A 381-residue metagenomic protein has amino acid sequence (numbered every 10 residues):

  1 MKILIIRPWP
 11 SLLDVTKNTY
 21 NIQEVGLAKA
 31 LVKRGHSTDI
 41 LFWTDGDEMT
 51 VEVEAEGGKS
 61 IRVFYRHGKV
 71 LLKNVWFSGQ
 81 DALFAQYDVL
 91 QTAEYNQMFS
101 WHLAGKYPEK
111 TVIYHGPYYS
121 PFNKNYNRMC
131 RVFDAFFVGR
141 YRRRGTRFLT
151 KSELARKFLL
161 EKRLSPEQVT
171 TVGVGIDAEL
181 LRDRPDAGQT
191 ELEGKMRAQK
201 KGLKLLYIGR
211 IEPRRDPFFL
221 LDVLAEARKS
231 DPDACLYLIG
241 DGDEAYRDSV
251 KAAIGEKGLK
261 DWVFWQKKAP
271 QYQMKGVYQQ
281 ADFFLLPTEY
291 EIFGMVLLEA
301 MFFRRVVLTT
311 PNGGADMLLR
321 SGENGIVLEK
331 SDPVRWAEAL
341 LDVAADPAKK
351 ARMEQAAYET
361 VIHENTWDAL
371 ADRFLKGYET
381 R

Functional and structural regions predicted by a protein language model:
T19, Y119-R144: Nucleotide-sugar donor phosphate/pyrophosphate-binding loop at the beta->alpha transition of glycosyltransferases
L154, G175: Carbohydrate-associated surface elements
I208, C235-S249: Glycosyltransferase donor-sugar binding loop
D248-A269: Nucleotide-activated donor-binding/catalytic signature segment of Leloir-type glycosyltransferases, i.e., the conserved
K268-A269, G276-A281: Short alpha-helical donor nucleotide-sugar binding micro-motif in glycosyltransferases
E289: Aromatic "clamp/platform" in nucleotide-sugar-dependent glycosyltransferases that forms part of the donor/acceptor
V306-T309: Short hydrophobic beta-strand element within catalytic cores of glycosyltransferases and related nucleotide-activated
S321-G322, I326-P333, D342-P347: Conserved acidic donor-binding segment of nucleotide-sugar-dependent glycosyltransferases
